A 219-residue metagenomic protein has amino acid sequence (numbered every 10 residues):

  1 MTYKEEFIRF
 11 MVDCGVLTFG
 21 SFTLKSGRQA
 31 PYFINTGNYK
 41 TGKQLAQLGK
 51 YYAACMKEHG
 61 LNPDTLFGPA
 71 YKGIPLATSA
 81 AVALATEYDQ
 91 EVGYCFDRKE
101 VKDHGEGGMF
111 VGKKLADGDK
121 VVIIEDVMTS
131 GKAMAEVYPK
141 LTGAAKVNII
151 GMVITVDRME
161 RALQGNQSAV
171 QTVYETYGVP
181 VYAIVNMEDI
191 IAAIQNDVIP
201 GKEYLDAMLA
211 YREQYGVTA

Functional and structural regions predicted by a protein language model:
M1-I124, T129-A219: PRPP-associated nucleotide enzymes
